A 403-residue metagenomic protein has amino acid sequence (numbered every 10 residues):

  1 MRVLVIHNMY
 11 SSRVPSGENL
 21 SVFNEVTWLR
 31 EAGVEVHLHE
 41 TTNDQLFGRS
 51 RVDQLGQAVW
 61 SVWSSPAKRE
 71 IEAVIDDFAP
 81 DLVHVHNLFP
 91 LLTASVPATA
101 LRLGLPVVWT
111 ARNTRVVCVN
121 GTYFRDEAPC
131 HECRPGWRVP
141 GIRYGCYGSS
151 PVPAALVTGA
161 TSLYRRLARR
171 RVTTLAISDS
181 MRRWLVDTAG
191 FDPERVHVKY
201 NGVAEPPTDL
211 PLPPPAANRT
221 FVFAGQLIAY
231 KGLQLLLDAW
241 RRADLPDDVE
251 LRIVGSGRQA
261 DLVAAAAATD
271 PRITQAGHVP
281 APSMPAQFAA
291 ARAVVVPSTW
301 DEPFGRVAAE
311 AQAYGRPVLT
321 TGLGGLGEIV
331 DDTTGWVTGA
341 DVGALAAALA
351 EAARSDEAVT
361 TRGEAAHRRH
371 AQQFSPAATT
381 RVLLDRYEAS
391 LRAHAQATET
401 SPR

Functional and structural regions predicted by a protein language model:
L20, R219, F223-R242, R258-D261: A conserved mid-protein helix/loop that constitutes part of the nucleotide-sugar donor-binding site
I75, H278-V279, A286-A291: Short alpha-helical donor nucleotide-sugar binding micro-motif in glycosyltransferases
R102, C130-T174: Membrane-proximal helix-turn-helix segments that form the acceptor-binding/catalytic region of lipid-linked
S180, G202: Carbohydrate-associated surface elements
D261-P282: Nucleotide-activated donor-binding/catalytic signature segment of Leloir-type glycosyltransferases, i.e., the conserved
A289-P303, R316: Acidic donor-binding loop of glycosyltransferase active sites
D332, W336-G343, E351-E357: Conserved acidic donor-binding segment of nucleotide-sugar-dependent glycosyltransferases
A358-Q373, T379-L384: A short, well-ordered alpha-helix in the C-terminal region of glycosyltransferases
